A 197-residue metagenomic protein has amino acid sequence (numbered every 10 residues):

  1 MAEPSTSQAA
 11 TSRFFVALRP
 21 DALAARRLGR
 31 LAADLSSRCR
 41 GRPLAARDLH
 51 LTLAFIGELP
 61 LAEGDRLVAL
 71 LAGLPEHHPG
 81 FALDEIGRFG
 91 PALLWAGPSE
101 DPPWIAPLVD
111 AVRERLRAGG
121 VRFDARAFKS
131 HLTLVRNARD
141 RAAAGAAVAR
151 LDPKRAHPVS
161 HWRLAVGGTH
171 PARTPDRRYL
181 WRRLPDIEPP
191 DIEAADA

Functional and structural regions predicted by a protein language model:
A2-A197: Histidine-dependent nucleotide/RNA phosphoesterase domain, centered on the 2H-phosphoesterase fold with its duplicated
